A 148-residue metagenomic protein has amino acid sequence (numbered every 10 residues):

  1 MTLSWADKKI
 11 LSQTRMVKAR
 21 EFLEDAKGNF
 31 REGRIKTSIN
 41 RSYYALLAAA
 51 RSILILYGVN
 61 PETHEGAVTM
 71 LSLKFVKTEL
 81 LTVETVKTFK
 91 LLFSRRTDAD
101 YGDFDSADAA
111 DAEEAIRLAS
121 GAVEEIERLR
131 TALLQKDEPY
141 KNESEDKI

Functional and structural regions predicted by a protein language model:
M1-I148: Terminal alpha-helical segments
